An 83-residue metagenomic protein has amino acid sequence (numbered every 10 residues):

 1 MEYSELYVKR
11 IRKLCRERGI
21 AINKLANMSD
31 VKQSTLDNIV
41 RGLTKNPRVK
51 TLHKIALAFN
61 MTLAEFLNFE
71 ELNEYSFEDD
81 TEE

Functional and structural regions predicted by a protein language model:
M1-A21: A short, Lys/Arg-rich alpha-helix, primarily the initiator
R12, N23, H53, A64: Residues within the helices of the helix-turn-helix
C15, A26, A56: The alpha-helix within a helix-turn-helix
C15, V40, E70: DNA major-groove recognition helix of helix-turn-helix
V31-N46: Recognition helix of helix-turn-helix/homeodomain-like DNA-binding domains that insert into the DNA major groove
L43-L57: Short, basic-rich loop-to-helix N-cap that marks the start of a DNA-contacting helix
K45, L67-E83: Short, charged recognition helix plus adjacent turn of helix-turn-helix-like nucleic-acid-binding domains
